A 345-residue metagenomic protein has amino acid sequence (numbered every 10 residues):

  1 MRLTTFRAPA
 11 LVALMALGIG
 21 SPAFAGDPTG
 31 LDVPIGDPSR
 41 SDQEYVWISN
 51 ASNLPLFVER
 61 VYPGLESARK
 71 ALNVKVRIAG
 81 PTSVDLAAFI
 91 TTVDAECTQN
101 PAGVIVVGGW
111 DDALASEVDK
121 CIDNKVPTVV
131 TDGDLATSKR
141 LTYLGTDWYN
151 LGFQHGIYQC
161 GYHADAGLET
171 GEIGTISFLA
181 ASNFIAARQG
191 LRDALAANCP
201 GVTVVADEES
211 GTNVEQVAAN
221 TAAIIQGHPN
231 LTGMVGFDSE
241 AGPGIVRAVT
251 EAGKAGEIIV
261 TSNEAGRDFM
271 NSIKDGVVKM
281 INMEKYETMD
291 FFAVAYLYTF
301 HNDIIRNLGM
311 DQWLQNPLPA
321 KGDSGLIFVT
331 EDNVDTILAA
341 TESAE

Functional and structural regions predicted by a protein language model:
A25-Q43, L195-N198, T288, F292-E345: Hinge/cleft segment of the Venus flytrap/periplasmic-binding protein
P28-G64, A68-L72, R77-V93, V107-D111 (+2 more regions): Extracytoplasmic "Venus flytrap"
S39, L144-G171, Q216-A218, A265-F269 (+2 more regions): Hydrophobic alpha-helical segments within soluble ligand-binding/sensing domains
L56-L72, L151-Y158, S182-V202, N220 (+2 more regions): Short, solvent-exposed amphipathic alpha-helices that sit in or adjacent to ligand/effector-binding or catalytic
K70-S83, E172-S177, R192-T212: Short beta-strand elements in bilobed, periplasmic/extracellular small-molecule ligand-binding domains
I78, A136-G161, T175-S177, D207 (+1 more regions): Short beta-strand elements at the ligand-binding edges of bilobed clamshell
G103-D123, L191, A206, S210-S272: Hydrophobic alpha-helical
D112-N150, E172, G266-K274, V278-K279: Flexible loop/hinge segments that line or gate small-molecule binding clefts
